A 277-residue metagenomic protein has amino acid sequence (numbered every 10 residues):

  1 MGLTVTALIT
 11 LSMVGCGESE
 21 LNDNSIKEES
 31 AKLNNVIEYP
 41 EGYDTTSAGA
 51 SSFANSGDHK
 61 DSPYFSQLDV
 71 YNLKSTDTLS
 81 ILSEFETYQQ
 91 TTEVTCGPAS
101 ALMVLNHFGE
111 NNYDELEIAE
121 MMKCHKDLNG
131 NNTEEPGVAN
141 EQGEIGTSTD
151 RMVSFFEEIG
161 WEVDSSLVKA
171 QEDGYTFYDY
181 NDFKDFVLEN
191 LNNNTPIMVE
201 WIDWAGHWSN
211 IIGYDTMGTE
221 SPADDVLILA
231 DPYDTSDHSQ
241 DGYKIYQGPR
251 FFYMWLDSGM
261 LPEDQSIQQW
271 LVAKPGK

Functional and structural regions predicted by a protein language model:
M1-L8: Sec-dependent N-terminal signal peptides
S12-G15: C-terminal motif of bacterial Sec signal peptides marking the signal peptidase cleavage site
E18-R151, E158, P222-D224, L256-S258 (+1 more regions): Active-site-adjacent structural segments surrounding the nucleophilic cysteine of cysteine proteases and isopeptidases
P40-D44, Y214-K277: Noncatalytic regulatory segments and standalone regulatory/sensor domains
T91-T95, L102-M103, N111-N112, K123-N129 (+5 more regions): Solvent-exposed loop/turn segments at secondary-structure junctions within structured extracellular/periplasmic domains
G109, G160-E162, N194: Glycine-centered loop/turn motif at secondary-structure junctions
G146-K184: Extracellular-facing segments of soluble proteins and assemblies that are Gly/Ser/Thr-biased and enriched in aromatics
Q171-A230: Active-site-adjacent substructure of cysteine-protease-like catalytic cores
